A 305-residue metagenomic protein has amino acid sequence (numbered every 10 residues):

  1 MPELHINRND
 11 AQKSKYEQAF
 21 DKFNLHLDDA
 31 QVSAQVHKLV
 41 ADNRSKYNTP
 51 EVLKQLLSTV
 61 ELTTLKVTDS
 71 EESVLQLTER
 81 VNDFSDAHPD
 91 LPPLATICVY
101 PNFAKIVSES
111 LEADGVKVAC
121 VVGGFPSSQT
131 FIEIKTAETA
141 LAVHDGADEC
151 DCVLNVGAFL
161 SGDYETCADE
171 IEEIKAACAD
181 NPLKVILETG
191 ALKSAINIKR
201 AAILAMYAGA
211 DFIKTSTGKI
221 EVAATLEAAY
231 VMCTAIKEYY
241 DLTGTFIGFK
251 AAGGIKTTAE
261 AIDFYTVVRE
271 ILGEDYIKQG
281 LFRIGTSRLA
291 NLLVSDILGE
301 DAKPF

Functional and structural regions predicted by a protein language model:
M1-S58: Charged, compositionally biased N-terminal leader segments and the immediate start of the first structured element
N43-T59, T68-P92, N102-F249, K256-S287 (+2 more regions): Alpha/beta enzyme core
T63: N-terminal glycine-rich anion-binding loop in soluble enzyme alpha/beta folds
I97-V99: Short, hydrophobic beta-strand segments that form beta-sheet elements in well-ordered domains
